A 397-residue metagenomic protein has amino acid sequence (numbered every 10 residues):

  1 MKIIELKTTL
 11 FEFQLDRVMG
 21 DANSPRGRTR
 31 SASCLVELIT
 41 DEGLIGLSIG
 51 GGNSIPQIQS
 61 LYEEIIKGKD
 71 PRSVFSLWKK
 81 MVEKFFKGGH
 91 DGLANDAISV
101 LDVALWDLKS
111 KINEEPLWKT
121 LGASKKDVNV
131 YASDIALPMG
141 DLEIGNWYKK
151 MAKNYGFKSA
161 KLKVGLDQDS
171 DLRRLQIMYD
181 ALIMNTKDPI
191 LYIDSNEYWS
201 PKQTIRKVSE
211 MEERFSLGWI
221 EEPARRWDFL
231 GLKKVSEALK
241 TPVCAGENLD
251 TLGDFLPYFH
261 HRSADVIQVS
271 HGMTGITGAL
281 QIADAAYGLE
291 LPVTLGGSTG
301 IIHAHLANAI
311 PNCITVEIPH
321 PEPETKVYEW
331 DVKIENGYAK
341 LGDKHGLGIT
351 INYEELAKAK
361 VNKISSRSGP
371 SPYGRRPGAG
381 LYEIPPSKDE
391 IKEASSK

Functional and structural regions predicted by a protein language model:
I3, G43, L101, E114 (+6 more regions): Conserved, mostly hydrophobic/aromatic
I4, T8-V18, S24, S33 (+1 more regions): Flexible C-terminal active-site loop/helix
I39-I112, G380, P385-K397: Metal- or metallocofactor-binding catalytic centers and their adjacent structured scaffolds across diverse enzyme
P56-Q59, T204, P257-H260, G278-I282 (+1 more regions): Histidine/acidic-residue-rich catalytic or RNA/ligand-binding cores of hydrolases and nuclease-related proteins
G88, P116-P138, D188: N-terminal small/glycine-rich loop or linker at the start of catalytic domains across soluble metabolic enzymes
D134-N146, Q168-L172: Active-site beta->alpha loop and helix N-cap motifs at the rims of alpha/beta catalytic domains
M151-K163: Catalytic domains of carbohydrate-active enzymes, especially glycoside hydrolases
L162-G297: Catalytic core of soluble alpha/beta enzymes
